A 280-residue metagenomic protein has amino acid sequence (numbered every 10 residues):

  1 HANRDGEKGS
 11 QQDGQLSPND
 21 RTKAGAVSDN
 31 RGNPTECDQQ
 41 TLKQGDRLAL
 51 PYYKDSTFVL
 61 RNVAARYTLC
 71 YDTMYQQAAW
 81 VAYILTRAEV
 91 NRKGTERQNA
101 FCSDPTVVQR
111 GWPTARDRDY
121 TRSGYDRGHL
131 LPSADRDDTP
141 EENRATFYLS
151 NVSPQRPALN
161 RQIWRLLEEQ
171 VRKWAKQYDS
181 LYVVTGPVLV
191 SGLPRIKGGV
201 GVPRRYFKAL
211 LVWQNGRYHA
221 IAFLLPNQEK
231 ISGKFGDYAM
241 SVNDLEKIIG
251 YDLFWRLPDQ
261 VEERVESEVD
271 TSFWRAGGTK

Functional and structural regions predicted by a protein language model:
H1-K280: Domain-level detector for secreted/extracellular nuclease and nuclease-toxin modules, and for the ENPP-like C-terminal
